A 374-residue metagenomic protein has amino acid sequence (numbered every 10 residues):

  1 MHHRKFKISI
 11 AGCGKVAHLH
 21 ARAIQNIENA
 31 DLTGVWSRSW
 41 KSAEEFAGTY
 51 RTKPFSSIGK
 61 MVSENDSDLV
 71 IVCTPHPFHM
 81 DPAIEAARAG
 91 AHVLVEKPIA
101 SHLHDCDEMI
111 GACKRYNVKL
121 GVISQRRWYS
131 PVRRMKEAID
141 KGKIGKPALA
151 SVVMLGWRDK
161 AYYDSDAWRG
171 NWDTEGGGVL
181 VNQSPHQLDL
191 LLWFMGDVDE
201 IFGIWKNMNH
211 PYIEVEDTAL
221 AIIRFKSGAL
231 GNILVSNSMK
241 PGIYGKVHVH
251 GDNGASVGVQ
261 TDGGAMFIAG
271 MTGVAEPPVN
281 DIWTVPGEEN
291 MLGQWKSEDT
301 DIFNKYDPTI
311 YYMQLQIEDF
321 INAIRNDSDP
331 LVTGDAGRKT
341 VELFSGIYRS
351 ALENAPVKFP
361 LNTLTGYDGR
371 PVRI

Functional and structural regions predicted by a protein language model:
M1-Y50: N-terminal Rossmann-like dinucleotide-binding module
H3, V118, G145-L149, R349-I374: C-terminal capping/lid region of NAD(P)-dependent oxidoreductase domains
Y50-A112, Y312: Beta-loop-alpha module in the N-terminal Rossmann-like domain of NAD(P)-dependent dehydrogenases, especially those
K119, R126-I213, N354: Predominantly a Rossmann-like dinucleotide-binding segment in NAD(P)-dependent oxidoreductases
P185, H210, L234-G242: Glycine-rich phosphate/pyrophosphate-binding beta-alpha loops
A221-S227, V249-G251: Active-site beta-strand termini and strand-to-loop segments that position acidic
H248, N253-L331, V357, G366-I374: C-terminal glycine/acidic-rich active-site capping loop/insertion
